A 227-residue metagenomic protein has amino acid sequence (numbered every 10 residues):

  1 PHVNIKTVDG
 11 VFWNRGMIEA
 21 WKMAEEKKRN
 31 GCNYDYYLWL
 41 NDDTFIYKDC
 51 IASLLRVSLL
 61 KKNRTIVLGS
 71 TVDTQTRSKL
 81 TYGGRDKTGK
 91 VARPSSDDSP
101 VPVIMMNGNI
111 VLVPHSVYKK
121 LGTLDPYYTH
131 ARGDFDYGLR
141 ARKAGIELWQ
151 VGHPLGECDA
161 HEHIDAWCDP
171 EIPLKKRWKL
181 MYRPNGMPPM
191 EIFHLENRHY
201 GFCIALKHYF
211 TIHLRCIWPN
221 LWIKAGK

Functional and structural regions predicted by a protein language model:
V8-D9, L40-T44, P126, G133: Short acidic donor-binding/metal-coordinating loop in glycosyltransferase active sites
V8-R29: Glycine-rich, basic loop-to-helix element that forms the pyrophosphate-binding segment of sugar-nucleotide handling
G31-F45: Short beta-strand-to-loop acidic/aromatic patch adjacent to the donor-nucleotide binding site
F45-T81: Conserved donor NDP-sugar-binding/catalytic core segment of glycosyltransferases
A92-V113, K179-L180: A recurrent flexible, glycine/aromatic-enriched loop bordering the glycosyltransferase active site that acts as
V111-V113, V117-G122, Y127-P154: A short, conserved alpha-helix in the catalytic core of glycosyltransferases
E147-I172: Active-site donor/metal-binding and catalytic loop motifs of nucleotide-sugar-dependent glycosylation enzymes
I164, C168-K227: Non-catalytic, C-terminal membrane-associated alpha-helical segments of glycosyltransferases
